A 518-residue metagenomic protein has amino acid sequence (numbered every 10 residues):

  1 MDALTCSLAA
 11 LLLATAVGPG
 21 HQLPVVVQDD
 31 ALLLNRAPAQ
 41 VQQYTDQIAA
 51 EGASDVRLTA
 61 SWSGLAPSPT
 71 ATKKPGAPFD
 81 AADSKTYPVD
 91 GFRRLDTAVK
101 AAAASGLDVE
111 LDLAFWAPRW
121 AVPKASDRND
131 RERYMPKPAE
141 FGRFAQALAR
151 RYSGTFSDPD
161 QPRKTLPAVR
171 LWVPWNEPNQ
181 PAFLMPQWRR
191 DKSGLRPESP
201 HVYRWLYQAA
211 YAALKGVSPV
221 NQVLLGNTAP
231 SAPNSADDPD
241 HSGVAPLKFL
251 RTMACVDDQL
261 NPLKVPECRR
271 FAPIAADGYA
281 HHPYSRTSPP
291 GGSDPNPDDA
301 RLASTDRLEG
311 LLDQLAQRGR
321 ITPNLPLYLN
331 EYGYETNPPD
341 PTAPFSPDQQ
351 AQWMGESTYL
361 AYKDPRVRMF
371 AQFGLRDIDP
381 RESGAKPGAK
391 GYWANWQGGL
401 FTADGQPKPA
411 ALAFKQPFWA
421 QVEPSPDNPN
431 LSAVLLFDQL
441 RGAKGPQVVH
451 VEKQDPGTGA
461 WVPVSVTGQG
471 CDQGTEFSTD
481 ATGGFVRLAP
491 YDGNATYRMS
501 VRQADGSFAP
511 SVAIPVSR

Functional and structural regions predicted by a protein language model:
M1-V17: Secretory targeting and sorting signals
A16-D55, T59-S61: Boundary/entry segment of secreted carbohydrate-active catalytic domains
P24-D29, S54-G64, D108-L113, R170-P174 (+4 more regions): Structural recognition of the beta-strand scaffold that forms the well-ordered cores of secreted hydrolase catalytic
V41, G142-R170, D191-D348: Noncatalytic carbohydrate-binding groove/subsite architecture in carbohydrate-active enzymes
E51-D240, R286: Substrate-binding cleft and catalytic face of glycoside hydrolase catalytic domains, especially the flexible beta-alpha
K73-P75, R133, A168, V173 (+4 more regions): Aromatic-rich peripheral "rim/lid" segments of glycoside hydrolase catalytic domains that contact and position glycan
K444-P446, D492-T496: Extracellular Ig-like/FN3 beta-sandwich strand-entry sites
V462-T482, P515: Solvent-exposed serine/threonine-rich low-complexity stretches and specific carbohydrate-binding patches
